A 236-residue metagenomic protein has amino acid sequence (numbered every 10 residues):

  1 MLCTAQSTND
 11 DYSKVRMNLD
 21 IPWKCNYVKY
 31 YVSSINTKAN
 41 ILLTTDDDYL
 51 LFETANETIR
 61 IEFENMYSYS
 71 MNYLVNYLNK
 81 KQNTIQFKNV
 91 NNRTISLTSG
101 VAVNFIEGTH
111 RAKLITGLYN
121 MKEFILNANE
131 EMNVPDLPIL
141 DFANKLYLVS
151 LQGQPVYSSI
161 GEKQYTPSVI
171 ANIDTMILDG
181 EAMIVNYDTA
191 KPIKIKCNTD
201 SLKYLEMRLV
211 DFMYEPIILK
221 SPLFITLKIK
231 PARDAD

Functional and structural regions predicted by a protein language model:
M1-D236: The ATP-binding site of the protein kinase catalytic domain
